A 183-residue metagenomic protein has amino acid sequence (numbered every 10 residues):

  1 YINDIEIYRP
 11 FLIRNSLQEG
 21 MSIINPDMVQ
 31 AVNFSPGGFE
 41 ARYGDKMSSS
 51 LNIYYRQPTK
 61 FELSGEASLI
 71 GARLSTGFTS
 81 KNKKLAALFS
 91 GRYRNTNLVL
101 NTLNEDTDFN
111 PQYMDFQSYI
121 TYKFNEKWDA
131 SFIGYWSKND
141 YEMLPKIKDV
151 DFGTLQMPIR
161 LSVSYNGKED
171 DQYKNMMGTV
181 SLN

Functional and structural regions predicted by a protein language model:
I5-F34: Short acidic/polar hinge/loop motifs at secondary-structure boundaries that mediate gating or recognition
I13-L17, F34-S35, R56-T59, V99-N104 (+3 more regions): Extracytoplasmic loops and strand-loop junctions of Gram-negative outer membrane beta-barrel proteins
Q18-S22, G37, A41-E62: N-terminal periplasmic accessory domains that precede and gate Gram-negative outer-membrane beta-barrel machines
P26-V29, P58, I70, S80-K83 (+2 more regions): Outer-membrane beta-barrel channels and translocator barrels
D45-M47, S68-A72, Q112-M114, Q172-M176: Residues that define the transmembrane beta-barrel architecture of outer-membrane proteins
L63-L69, F89-N95, F132-K138: Transmembrane beta-barrel strands of outer-membrane/channel proteins
A72-F78, S118-Y122, G178-L182: Residues on the lipid-exposed face of transmembrane beta-strands in outer-membrane beta-barrel proteins
T96, T107, D129-S181: Flexible loop and strand-edge segments within Gram-negative outer membrane beta-barrel domains
